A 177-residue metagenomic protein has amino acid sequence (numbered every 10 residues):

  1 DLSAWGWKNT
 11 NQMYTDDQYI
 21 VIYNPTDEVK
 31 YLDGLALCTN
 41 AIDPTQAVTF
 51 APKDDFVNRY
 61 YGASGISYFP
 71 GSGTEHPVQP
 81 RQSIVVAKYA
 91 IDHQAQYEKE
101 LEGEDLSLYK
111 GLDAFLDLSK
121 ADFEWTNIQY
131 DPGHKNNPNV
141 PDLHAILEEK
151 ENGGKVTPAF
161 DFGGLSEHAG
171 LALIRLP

Functional and structural regions predicted by a protein language model:
D1-D43, N136-P177: A structural motif detector for short, solvent-exposed N-terminal "entry" segments of globular domains
D1-T15, A51-G65, I84: Amphipathic repeat-derived elements
Y19, D43-T45, E100, S107-L108: Short, surface-exposed linear patches
L32-L35, A47-F50, Q96-L101: Short, solvent-exposed loop/turn and secondary-structure capping segments
T39-D54: Short aromatic-acidic-glycine turn motif
N58-P177: Solvent-exposed beta-edge/loop recognition patches
